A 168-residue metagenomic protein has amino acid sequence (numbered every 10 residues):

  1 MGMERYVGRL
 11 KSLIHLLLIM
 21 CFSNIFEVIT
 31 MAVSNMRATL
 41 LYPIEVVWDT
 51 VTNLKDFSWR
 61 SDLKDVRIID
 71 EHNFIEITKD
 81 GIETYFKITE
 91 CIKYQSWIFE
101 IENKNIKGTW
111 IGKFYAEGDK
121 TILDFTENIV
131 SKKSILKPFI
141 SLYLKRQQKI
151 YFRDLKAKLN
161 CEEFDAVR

Functional and structural regions predicted by a protein language model:
M1-T30: N-terminal amphipathic/basic-hydrophobic helices that include classical n-h-c signal peptides and signal-anchor
C21-R67: Hydrophobic ligand-binding cavity/cleft-lining segments
V33-R37, E83, S96, T109 (+1 more regions): Intrinsic-disorder/low-complexity, polar/charged segments enriched in Ser/Thr/Lys/Arg/Asp/Glu/Gln
L40-Y42, D80, I129-S131: Beta-strand elements of well-folded, non-transmembrane domains
I44, E90-Y94, F114-I122: A short, structured loop/turn motif at beta-sheet edges
K55-N105, T109, K158-R168: Glycine-rich portal/gate segments that line the openings of hydrophobic small-molecule binding cavities
N103-R153, A157, C161-R168: Beta-strand/loop substructures that line and gate deep hydrophobic ligand-binding cavities in soluble
